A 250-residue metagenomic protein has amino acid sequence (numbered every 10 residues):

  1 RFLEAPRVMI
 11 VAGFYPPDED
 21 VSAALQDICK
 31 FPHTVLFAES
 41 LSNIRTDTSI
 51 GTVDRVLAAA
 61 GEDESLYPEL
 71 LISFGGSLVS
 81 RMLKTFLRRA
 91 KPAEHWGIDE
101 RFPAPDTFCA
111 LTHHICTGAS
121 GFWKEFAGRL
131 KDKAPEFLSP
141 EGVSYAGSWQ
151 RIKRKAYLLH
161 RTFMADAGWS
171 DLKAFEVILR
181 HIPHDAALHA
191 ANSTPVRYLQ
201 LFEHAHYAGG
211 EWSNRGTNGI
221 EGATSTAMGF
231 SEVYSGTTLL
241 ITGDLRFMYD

Functional and structural regions predicted by a protein language model:
R1-E4: Conformationally flexible catalytic loops at phosphate/diphosphate-handling active centers
R7-M9, L70, A187, T237-L239: Structural motif
A12-W96, A104, H206-G236, M248-D250: Glycine-rich, anion-gripping cofactor-binding loops and their flanking helix/strand elements in enzyme active sites
F14-L25, G76-V79, A119, W123 (+5 more regions): Generic structural signal for well-ordered, non-membrane alpha-helical segments in soluble metabolic enzymes
E19-D20, R81-M82, D106, E125 (+2 more regions): Phosphate- and divalent-cation-binding pockets in alpha/beta enzyme and binding domains that engage nucleotide-derived
H95-G147: Terminal amphipathic helices with adjacent charged low-complexity linkers/tails
Q150-G236: Active-site diphosphate/adenylate-binding microenvironment
G243-D244: Active-site glycine-centered loops adjacent to acidic/histidine catalytic or metal-binding residues that shape
